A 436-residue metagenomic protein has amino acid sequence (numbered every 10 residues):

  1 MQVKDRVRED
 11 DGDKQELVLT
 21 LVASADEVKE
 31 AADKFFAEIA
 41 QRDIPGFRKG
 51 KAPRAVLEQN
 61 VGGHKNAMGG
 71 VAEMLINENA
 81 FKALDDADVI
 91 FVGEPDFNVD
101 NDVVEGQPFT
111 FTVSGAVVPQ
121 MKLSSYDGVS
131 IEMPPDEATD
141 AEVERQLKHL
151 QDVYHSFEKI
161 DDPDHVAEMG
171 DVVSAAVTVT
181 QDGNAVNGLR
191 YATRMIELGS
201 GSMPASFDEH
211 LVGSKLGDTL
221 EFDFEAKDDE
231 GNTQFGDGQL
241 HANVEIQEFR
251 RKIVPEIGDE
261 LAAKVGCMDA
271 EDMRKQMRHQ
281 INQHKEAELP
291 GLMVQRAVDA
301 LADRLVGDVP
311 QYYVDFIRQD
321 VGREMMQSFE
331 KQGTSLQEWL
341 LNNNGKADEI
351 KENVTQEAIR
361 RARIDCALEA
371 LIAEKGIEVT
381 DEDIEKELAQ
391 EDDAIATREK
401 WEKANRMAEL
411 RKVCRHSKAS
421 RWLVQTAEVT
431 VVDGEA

Functional and structural regions predicted by a protein language model:
M1-L75, A83, V143, H155 (+4 more regions): Extended, charged alpha-helical "arm"/coiled-coil substrate-binding scaffolds, typified by the C-terminal helical
D43, V99, P163, R194 (+1 more regions): Short, conserved secondary-structure segments in the cores of folded domains
R48, I90-N98, R190, T334 (+1 more regions): Short beta-strand elements
A67-M121: Extended, domain-scale alpha-helical bundle/helix-rich regions
A83, R190-S200: Short, basic/aromatic beta-hairpin or loop at an interaction surface
F91, L123-S125, A185-L189, G231-Q239 (+1 more regions): Beta-sandwich strand segments
V104-T110, H155-V172: Short, glycine/small-residue-enriched coil/turn segments at secondary-structure junctions
I131-F157: Acidic/polar surface patches and capping/hinge elements
